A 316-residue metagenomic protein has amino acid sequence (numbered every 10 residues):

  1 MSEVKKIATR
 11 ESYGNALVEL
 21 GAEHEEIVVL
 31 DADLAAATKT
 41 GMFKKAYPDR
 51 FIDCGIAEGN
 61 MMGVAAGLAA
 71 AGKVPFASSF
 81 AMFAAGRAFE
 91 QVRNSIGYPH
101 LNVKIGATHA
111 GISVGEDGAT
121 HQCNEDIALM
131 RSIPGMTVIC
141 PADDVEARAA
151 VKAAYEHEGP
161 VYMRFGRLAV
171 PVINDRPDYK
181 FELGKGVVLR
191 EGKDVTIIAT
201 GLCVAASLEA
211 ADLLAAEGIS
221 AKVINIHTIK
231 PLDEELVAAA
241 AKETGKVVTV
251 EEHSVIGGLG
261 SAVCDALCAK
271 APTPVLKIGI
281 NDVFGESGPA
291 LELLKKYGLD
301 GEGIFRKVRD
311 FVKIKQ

Functional and structural regions predicted by a protein language model:
M1-R164, A169: Thiamine diphosphate
E11, E23-E26, L34-K45, V114-G115 (+1 more regions): Thiamine diphosphate
